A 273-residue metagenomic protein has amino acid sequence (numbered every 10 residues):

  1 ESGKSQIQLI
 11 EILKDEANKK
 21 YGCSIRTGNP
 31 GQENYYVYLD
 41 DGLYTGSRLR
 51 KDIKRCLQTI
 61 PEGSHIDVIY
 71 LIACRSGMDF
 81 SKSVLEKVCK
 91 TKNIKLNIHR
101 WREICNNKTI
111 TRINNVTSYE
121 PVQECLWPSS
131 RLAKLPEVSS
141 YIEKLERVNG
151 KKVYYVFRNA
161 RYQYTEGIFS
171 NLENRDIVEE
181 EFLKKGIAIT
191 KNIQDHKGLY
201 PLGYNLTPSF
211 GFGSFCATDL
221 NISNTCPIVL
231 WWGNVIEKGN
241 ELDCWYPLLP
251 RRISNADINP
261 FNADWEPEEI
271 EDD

Functional and structural regions predicted by a protein language model:
E1, D40, Y70: Short glycine-centered, acidic/aromatic-flanked micro-motifs in structured strand/loop junctions that mark active-site
E1-G22: Glycine/proline-rich, flexible active-site/cofactor-binding loop segments that harbor closely spaced acidic
Q6, K54, Q58, E62-D273: PRPP-dependent phosphoribosyltransferase catalytic core
C23-E33: Short acidic low-complexity segments
E33-N34, G63: Short, well-ordered alpha-helix to beta-strand connector turns
Y35-V37, D67: Structural motif
L39-R48: Ser/Thr-glycine-rich phosphate-binding loops at phosphate-binding pockets of nucleotides, nucleotide cofactors
